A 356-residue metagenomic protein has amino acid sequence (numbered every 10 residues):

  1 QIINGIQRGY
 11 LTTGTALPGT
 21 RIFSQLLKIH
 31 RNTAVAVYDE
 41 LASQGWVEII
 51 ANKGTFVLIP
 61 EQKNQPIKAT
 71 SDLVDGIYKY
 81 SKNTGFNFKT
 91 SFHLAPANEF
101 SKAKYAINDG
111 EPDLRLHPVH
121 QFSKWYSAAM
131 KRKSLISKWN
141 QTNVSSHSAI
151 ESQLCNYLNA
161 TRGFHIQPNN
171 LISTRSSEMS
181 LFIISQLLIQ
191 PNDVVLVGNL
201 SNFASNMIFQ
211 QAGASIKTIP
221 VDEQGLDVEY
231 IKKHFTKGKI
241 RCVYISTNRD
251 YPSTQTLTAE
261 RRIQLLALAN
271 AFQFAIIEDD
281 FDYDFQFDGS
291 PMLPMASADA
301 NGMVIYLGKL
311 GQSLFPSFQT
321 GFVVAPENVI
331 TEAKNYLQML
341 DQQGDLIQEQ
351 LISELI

Functional and structural regions predicted by a protein language model:
Q1, Q121, W125, Q153 (+3 more regions): Alpha-helical elements of Rossmann-like donor-binding domains used by nucleotide-donor carbohydrate transfer enzymes
Q1-S127, K334, Q338-D345, S353-I356: N-terminal basic, amphipathic alpha-helical segments
L58, N108, P220, A296 (+1 more regions): Residue-level detector of conserved, well-ordered beta-strand and adjacent loop positions that form binding/recognition
Q62, G110-L114, E178, N202 (+4 more regions): Short, solvent-exposed loop/turn segments at secondary-structure junctions
V119-S123, S148-S152, N206, L346-E349: Short, surface-exposed alpha-helical segments at coil->helix boundaries
M130-F272, D284-F285, S290-A298: Conserved core of the PLP fold type I
V304-I356: PLP-dependent aminotransferase class I/II
